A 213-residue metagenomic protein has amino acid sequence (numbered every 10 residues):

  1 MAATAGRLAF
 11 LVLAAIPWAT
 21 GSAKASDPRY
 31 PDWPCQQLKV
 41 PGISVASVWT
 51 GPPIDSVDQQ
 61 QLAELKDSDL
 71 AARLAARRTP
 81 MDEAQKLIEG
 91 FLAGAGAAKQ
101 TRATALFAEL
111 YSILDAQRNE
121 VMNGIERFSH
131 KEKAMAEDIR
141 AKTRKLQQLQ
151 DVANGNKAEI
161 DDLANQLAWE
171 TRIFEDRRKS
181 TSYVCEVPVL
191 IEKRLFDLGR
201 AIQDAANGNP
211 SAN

Functional and structural regions predicted by a protein language model:
M1-F10: Bacterial N-terminal signal peptides that target proteins for export
A9-W18: Bacterial N-terminal signal peptides
K24-Q100: N-terminal Sec/ER secretory leader and immediately downstream segment of secreted/extracellular precursors
A95-N123: Short, charge-rich amphipathic alpha-helices with coiled-coil/heptad character
V121, F128, E132-V152: Non-transmembrane amphipathic alpha-helical segments
A141-W169: Short E/K-rich amphipathic alpha-helical oligomerization segments
A158-N213: Alpha-helical oligomerization segments
